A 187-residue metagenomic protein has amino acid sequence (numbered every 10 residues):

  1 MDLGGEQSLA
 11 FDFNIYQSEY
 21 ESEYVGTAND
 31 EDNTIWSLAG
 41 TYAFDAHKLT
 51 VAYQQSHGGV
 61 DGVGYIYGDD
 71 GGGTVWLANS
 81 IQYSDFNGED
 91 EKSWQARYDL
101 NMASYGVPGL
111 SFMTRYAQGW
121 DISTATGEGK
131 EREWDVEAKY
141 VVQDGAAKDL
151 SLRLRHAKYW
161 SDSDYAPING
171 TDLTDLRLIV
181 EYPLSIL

Functional and structural regions predicted by a protein language model:
M1, T41-A43, D99-A103, K139-Q143 (+1 more regions): Transmembrane beta-barrel domains of outer membrane proteins
M1-G62: Long, internal scaffold/assembly segments composed of regular secondary structure
D2-A10, A103-L110, Q143-L152, S185-L187: Short loop/turn motifs that connect adjacent beta-strands in outer-membrane beta-barrel proteins
L9-F13, L38, A46-V51, A96 (+4 more regions): Transmembrane beta-strands of outer-membrane beta-barrel proteins
I15-E21, F44-A46, Y53-G59, K92 (+6 more regions): Transmembrane beta-strands of outer-membrane beta-barrel pores
Y20-T34, D61-G68, I122-E131, S163-T171: Outer-membrane beta-barrel translocator domains and adjoining extracellular loop/strand segments of Gram-negative
D32-W36, D90-W94, K130-W134, D172-L176: Residues that define the transmembrane beta-barrel architecture of outer-membrane proteins
A96, V136-A138, D172-L187: Outer-membrane beta-barrel "beta-signal"
